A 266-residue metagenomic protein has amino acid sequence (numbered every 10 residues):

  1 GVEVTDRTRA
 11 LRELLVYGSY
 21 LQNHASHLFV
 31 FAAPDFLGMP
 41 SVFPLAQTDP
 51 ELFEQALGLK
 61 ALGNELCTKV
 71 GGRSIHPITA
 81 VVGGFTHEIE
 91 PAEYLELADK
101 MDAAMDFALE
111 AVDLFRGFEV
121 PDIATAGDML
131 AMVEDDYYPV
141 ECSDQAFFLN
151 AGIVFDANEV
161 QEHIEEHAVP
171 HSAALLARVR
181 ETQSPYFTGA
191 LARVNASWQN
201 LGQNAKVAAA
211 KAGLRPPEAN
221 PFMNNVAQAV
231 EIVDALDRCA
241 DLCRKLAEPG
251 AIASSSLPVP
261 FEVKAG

Functional and structural regions predicted by a protein language model:
G1-G266: Active-site bordering "gate/hinge" segments that shape substrate access to catalytic or cofactor-binding pockets
